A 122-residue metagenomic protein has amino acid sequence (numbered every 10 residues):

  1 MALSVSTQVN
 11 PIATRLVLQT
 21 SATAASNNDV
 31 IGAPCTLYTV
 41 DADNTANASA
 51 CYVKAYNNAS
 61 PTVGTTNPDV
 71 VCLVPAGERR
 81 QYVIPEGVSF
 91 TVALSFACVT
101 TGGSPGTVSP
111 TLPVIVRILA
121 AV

Functional and structural regions predicted by a protein language model:
A2-A33, T100-V122: C-terminal interaction-tip segments
G32, D41-A46, E86-V88: Non-cytosolic beta-sheet module surface loops
Y38, S49-V53, V92, V114-V116: Short beta-strand/loop motifs in extracellular/secreted proteins, especially within beta-sandwich accessory domains
Y38-V40, G87-G106: Noncatalytic modules at the cell exterior or secretory-pathway interfaces, chiefly beta-strand-rich lectin/adhesion
D43-C51, G102-S109: Extended, low-complexity, turn-rich repeat/linker tracts enriched in Gly/Pro/Ser/Thr and Asp/Glu that occur
A46-P68: Short, surface-exposed beta-strand/strand-loop-strand elements in extracellular ectodomains
C72-E78: Short proline/glycine- and polar residue-rich coil/turn motifs
R79-G87: Exposed aromatic-hydrophobic patches
